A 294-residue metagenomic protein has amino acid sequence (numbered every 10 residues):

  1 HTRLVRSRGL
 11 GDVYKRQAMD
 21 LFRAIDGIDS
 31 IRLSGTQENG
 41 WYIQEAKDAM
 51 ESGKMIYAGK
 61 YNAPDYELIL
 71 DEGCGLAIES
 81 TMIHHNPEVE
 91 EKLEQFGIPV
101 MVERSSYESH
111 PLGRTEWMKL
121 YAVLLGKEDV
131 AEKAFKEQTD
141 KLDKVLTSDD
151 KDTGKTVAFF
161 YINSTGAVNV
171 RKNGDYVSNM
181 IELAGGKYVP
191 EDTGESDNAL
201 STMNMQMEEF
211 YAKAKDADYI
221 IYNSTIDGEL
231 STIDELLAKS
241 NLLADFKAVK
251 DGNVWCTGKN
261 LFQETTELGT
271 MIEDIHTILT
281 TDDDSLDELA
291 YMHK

Functional and structural regions predicted by a protein language model:
H1-Y14: Short, small-residue-biased leader/transition segments that mark boundaries at the very start of proteins
R8, L21, K54-K60, A77-S80 (+5 more regions): Second-shell loop/turn segments in exported
G11, R16, D20-R23, V130-A184: Basic- and aromatic-lined ligand-binding clefts that recognize polyanionic substrates
Q17-L124, E208-D227: Acidic/His-rich segments in extracytoplasmic proteins that coordinate ligands and/or metal ions
K92, P99-E108, F160, N173 (+2 more regions): Catalytic cores of extracellular degradative/oxidative enzymes
E108-G126, V130-E137, Y219-K294: Structured C-terminal subdomain patch of bacterial secreted/periplasmic proteins
D140, K144, Y176, N204-E209 (+1 more regions): Alpha-helical scaffolding within the catalytic cores of extracellular/periplasmic polymer-degrading hydrolases
V177-L200, I221-S224: His/Asp/Glu-enriched short active-site or ligand-binding loop at hydrolase and phosphoryl-transfer sites
